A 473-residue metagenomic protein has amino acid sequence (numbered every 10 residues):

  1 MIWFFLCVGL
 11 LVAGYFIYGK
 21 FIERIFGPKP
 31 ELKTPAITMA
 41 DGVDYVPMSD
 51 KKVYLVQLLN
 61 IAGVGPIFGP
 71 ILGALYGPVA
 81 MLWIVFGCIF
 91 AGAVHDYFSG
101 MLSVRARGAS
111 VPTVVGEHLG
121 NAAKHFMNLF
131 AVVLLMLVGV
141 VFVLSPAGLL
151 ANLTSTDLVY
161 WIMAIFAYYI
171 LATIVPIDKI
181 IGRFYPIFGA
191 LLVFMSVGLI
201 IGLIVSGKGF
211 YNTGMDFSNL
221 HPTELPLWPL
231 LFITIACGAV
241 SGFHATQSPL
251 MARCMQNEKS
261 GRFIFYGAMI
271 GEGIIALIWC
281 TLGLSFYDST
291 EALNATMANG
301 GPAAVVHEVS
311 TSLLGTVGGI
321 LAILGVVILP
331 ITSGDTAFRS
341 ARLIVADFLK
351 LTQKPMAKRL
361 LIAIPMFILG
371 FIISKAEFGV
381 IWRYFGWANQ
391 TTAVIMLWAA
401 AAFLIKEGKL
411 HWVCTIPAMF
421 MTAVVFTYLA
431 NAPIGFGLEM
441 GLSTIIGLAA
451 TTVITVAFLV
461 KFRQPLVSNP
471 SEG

Functional and structural regions predicted by a protein language model:
I2-G19, G73-S103, P112, S443-T451: Extracellular loop-to-transmembrane helix junctions
L10-I67, N257-S260: Membrane-interface "cap" regions at the ends of multi-pass membrane proteins
Y15, A91-R107, V111-P176, A236-V240 (+2 more regions): Helix-loop-helix module between adjacent transmembrane segments
M48-G65, G202-K208, F217-W279, L324-S333: Hydrophobic, membrane-embedded alpha-helices of multi-pass small-molecule transporters
G65-I71, L134-A147, I233-C254, W279-T281 (+2 more regions): Membrane-helix boundary/coupling elements in multi-pass transport proteins
A122-N128, V132, V159-M163, G267-A276 (+5 more regions): Loop-to-transmembrane helix boundary motifs in multi-pass membrane proteins
G139-V143, A147-M163, A172-T173, L192-N219 (+2 more regions): Hydrophobic alpha-helical segments and their helix-loop junctions in multi-pass secondary transporters
L203-T213, Y266-E308: Extracellular/periplasmic helix-exit of transmembrane alpha-helices
